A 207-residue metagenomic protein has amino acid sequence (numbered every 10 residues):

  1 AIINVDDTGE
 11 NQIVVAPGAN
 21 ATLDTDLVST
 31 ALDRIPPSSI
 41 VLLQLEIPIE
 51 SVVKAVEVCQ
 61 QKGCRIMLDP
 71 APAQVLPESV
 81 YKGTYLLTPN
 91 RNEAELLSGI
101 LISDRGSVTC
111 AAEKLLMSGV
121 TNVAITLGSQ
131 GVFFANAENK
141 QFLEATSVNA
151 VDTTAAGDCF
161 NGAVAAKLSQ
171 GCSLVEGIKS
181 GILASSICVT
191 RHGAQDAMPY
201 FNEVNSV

Functional and structural regions predicted by a protein language model:
A1, E10-I13, S39-I40, C64-I66 (+3 more regions): Structural motif
A1-S39, N205-V207: Conserved N-terminal subdomain of the carbohydrate kinase-like
N11-V14, A94-S98, D196-A197: A short acidic, helix-capping loop that chelates divalent metal ions and anchors anionic groups
V15, L27, S98-L101, N136 (+2 more regions): Short, flexible helix/strand-to-coil boundary loops that buttress conserved ligand/catalytic motifs in alpha/beta
G18-N20, A71-A73, N92-A94, T146-N149: Short, acidic/turn-prone active-site loops that include or flank metal/cofactor- and phosphate-binding residues
V28, S38-C110, G131-V132: Conserved beta-alpha-beta core of the PfkB/ribokinase-like small-molecule kinase fold
D33-P36, K82, S118: Structured loop/turn residues at beta-strand edges in well-structured enzyme cores
Q61, V75-V80, R105-V207: Conserved phosphate-binding/catalytic region of the ribokinase-like
